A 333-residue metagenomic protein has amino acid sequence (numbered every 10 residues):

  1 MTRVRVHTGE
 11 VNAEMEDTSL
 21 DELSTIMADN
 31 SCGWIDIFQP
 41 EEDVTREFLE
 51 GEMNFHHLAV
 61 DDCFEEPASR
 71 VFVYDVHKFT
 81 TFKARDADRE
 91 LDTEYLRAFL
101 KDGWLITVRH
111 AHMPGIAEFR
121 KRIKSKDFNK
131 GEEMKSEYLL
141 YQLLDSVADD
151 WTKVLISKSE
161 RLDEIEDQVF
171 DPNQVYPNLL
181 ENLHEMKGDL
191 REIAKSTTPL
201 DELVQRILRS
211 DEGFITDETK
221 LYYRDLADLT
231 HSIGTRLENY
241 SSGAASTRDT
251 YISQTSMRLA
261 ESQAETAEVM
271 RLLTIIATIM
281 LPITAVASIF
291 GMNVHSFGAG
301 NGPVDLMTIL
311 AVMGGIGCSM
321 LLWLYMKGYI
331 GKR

Functional and structural regions predicted by a protein language model:
M1-G131: Divalent-cation
M1-R5, M27, E164, S210 (+6 more regions): Cytosol-facing regions at membranes
G103, V147, I156, E164-F290: Membrane-associated alpha-helical segments
P114-Y138, D163-Q174: A short, charged helix-loop
D127-V147, W151, T219-Y222, L226: Long, non-coiled-coil amphipathic alpha-helical linker/lever segments that couple catalytic cores to other domains
S136, I215, A299-G300: Residue-level signature of the cytosolic catalytic core of signaling kinases
S146, D150-K153, S157, L322-K327: Cytoplasmic juxtamembrane "membrane-exit" helices immediately C-terminal to transmembrane segments
I276, M280-R333: Alpha-helical transmembrane anchor segments
